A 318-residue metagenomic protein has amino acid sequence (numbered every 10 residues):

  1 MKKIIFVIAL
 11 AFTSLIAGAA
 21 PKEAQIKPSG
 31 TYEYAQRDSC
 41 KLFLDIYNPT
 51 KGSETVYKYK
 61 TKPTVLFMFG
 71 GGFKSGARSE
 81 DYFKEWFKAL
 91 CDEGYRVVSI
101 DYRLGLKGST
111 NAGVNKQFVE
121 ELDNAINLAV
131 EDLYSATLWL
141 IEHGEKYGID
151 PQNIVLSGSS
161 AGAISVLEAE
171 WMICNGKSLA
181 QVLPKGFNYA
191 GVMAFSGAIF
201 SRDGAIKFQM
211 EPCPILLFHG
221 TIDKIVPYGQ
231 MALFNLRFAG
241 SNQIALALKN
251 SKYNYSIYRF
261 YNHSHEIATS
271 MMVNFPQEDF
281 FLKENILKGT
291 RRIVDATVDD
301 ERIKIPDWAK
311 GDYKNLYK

Functional and structural regions predicted by a protein language model:
A20-K60: N-terminal cap/lid segment of alpha/beta-hydrolase-fold proteins
V56, A180-S251: The feature captures the conserved acid-bearing segment of alpha/beta-hydrolase catalytic domains
K60-G72: Short beta-strand element of the alpha/beta-hydrolase
G72-S75, V97, W139: Serine-hydrolase catalytic-loop signature spanning alpha/beta hydrolases and amidase-signature enzymes
R78-I100, K107-S109: Short amphipathic alpha-helix adjacent to the substrate-entry channel of hydrolases
Q117-E145: Alpha/beta-hydrolase active-site loop
L138-E211: Primarily recognizes the serine-hydrolase "nucleophile elbow" in alpha/beta-hydrolase and SGNH/GDSL folds
K249-K318: C-terminal catalytic histidine-bearing segment of alpha/beta-hydrolase fold enzymes
